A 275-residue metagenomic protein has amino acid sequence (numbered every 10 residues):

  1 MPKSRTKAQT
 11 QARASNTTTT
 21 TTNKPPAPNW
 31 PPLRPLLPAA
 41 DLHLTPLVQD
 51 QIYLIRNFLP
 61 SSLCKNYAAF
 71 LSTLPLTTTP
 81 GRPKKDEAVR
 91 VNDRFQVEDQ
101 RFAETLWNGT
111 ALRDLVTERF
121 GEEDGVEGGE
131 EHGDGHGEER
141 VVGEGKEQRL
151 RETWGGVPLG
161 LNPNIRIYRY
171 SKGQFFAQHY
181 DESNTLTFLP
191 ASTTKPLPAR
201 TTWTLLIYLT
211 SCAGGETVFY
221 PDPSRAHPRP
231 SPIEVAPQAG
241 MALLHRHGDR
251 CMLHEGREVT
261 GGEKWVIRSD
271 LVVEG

Functional and structural regions predicted by a protein language model:
M1-A242, R250-G275: Fe(II)/2-oxoglutarate oxygenase catalytic core
